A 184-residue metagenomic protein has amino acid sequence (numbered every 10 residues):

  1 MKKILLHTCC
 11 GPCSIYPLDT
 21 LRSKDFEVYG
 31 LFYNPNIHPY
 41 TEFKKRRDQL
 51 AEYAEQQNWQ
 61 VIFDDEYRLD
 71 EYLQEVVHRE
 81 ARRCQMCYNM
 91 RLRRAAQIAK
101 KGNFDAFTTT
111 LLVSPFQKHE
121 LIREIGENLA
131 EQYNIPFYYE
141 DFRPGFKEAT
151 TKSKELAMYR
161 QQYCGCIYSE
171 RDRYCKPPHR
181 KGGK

Functional and structural regions predicted by a protein language model:
M1-K184: Nucleotide-activated chemistry modules centered on ATP-dependent adenylation/adenylyltransferase
